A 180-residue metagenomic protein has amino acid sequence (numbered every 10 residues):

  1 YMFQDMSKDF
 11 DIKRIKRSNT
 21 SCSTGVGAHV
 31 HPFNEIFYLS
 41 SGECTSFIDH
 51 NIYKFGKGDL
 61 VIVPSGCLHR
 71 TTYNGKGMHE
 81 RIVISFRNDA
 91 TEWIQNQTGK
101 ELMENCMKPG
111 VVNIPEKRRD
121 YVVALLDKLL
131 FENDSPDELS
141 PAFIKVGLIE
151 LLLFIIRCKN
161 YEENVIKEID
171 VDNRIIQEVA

Functional and structural regions predicted by a protein language model:
Y1-L60, C67, G99-K100: Generic protein-terminus/edge-of-domain signal
E35-Y38, Y121, L125, G147 (+1 more regions): Amphipathic, well-ordered alpha-helical segments in soluble domains
S40, V123-D134, A180: Regular secondary-structure segments
G66-A90, N96: Ligand-binding loop in jelly-roll beta-barrel domains
Q95-M103, E163-D170: Short helix-coil transition/hinge motifs at the ends and kinks of transmembrane helices, capturing the brief
K100-A124: Aromatic/histidine-rich interaction motifs
G110-K117, N133-V146, L153-A180: Short, Lys/Arg-enriched, Trp-marked, Pro/Gly-tolerant hinge/linker segments that flank
